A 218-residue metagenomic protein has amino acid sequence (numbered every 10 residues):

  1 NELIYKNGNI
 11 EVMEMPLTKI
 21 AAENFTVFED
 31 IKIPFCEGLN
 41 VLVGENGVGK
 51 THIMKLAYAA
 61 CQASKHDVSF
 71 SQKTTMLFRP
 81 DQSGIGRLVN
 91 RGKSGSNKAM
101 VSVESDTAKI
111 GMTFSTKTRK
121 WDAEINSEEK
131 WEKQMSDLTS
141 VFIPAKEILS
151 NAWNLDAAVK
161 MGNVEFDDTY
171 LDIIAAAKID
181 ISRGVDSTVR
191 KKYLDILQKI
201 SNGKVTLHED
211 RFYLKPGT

Functional and structural regions predicted by a protein language model:
E2-A21, A60-T218: Phosphate-coordinating catalytic segments in nucleotide- and nucleic-acid-processing enzymes
V12-Y58, A63: Pre-Walker A-like glycine/lysine-rich segment at the N-terminus of P-loop NTPase domains
